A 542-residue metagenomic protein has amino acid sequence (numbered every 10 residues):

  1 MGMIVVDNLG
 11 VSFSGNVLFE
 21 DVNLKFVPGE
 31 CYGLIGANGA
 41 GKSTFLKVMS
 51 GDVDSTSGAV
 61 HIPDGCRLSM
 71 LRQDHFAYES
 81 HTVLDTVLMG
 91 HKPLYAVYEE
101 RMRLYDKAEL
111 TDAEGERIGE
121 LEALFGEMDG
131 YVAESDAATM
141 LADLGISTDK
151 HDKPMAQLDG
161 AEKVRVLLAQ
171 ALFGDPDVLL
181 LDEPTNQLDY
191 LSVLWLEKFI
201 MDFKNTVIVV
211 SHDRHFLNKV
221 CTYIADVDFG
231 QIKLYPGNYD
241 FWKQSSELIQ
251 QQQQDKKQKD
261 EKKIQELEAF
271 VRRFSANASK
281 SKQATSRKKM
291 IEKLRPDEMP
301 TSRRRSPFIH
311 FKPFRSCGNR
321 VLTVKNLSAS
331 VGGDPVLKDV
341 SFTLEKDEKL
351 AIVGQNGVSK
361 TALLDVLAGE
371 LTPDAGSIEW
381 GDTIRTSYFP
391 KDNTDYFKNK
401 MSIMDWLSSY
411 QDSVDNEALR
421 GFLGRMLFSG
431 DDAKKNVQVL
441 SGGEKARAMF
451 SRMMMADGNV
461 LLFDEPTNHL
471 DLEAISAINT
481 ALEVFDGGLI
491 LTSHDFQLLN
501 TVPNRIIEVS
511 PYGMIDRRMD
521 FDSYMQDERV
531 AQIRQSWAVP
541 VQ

Functional and structural regions predicted by a protein language model:
M1-K257, F311-Q542: ABC ATP-binding cassette signature C-motif
Y105, K243, R272-S275, S279 (+1 more regions): A structural signal for long alpha-helical coiled-coils and helix-turn connectors that form the cytosolic signaling
G119, S135, V166, L194 (+3 more regions): An alpha-helix initiation/capping motif
A138-L144, A269-R273, K289-L294: Short amphipathic coiled-coil heptad-repeat segments
Q253-A269, R273, K280-K289, R305 (+1 more regions): ABC ATPase nucleotide-binding domains
S279-Q283, K293-R304, E379: Proline-centered turn/helix-capping motifs that create local helix->coil transitions or kinks
P300-S316: Short, flexible cytosolic linker that couples an ABC transmembrane/permease module to its adjacent nucleotide-binding
